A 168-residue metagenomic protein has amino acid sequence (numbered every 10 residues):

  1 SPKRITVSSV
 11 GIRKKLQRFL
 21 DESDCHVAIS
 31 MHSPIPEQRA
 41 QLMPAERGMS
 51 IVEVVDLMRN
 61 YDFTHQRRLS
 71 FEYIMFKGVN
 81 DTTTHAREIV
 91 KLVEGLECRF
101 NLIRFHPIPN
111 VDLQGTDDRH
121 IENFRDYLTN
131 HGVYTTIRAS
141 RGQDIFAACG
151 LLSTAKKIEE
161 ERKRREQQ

Functional and structural regions predicted by a protein language model:
S1-T64, R68-F76, R99, Q114: Core AdoMet radical
R59-R68, Y73-Q168: Auxiliary Fe-S-binding modules of radical SAM enzymes
